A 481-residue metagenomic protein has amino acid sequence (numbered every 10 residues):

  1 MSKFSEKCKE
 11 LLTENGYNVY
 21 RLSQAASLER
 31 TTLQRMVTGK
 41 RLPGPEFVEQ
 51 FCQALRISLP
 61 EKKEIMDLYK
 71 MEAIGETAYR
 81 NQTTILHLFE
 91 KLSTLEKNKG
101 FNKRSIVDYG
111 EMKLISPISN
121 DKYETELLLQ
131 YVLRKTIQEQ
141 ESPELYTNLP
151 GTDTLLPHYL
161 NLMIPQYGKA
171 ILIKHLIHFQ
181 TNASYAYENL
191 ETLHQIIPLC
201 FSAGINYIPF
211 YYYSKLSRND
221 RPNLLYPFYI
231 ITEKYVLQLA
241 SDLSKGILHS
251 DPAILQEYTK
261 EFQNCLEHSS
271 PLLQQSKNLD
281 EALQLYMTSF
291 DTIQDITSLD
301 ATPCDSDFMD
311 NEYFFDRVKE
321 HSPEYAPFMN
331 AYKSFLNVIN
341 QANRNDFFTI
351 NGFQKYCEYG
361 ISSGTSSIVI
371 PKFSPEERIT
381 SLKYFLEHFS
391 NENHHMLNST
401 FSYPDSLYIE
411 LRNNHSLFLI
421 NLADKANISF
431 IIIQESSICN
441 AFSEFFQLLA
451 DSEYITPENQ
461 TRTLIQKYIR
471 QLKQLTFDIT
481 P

Functional and structural regions predicted by a protein language model:
M1, F47-E49, Q53-S105: Short amphipathic recognition helices of helix-turn-helix/homeodomain-type DNA-binding modules
M1-R21: A short, Lys/Arg-rich alpha-helix, primarily the initiator
C8, L22-S23, L33-M36: Conserved hydrophobic/aromatic packing and binding residues within compact polymer-binding modules
T13, Q24, Q53: Alpha-helical residues within the helix-turn-helix
R21, T32, E61-E64: Residues in the helix-turn-helix
S27-P43, Q50-Q53, D67-L68: Recognition helix of helix-turn-helix/homeodomain-like DNA-binding domains that insert into the DNA major groove
L114-L475: Hydrophobic protein-protein interaction segments
